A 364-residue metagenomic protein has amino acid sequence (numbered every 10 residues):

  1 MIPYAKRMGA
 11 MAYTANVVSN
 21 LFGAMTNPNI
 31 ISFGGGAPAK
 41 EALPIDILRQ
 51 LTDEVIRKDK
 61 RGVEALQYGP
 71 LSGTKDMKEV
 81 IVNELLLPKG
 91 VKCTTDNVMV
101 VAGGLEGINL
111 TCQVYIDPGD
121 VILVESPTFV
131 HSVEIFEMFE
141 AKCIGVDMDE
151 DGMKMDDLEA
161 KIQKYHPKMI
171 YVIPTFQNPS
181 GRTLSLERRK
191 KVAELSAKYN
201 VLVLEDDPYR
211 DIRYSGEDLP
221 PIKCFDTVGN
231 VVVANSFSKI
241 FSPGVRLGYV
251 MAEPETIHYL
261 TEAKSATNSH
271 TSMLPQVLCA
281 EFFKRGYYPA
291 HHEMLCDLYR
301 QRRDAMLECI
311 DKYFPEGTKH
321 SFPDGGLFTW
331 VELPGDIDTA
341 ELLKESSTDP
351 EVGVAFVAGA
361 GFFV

Functional and structural regions predicted by a protein language model:
A10-A102, K284, A355: N-terminal small-domain helix-loop-helix segment of the aminotransferase-like
G36-K40, L105, F129, T175-Q177 (+6 more regions): Short, solvent-exposed loop/turn segments at secondary-structure junctions
R57-N200, L204, R210-V228, Y299: Conserved core of the PLP fold type I
T95, Y313, F322-G326: Short Gly/Ser/Thr- and Asp/Glu-enriched loop/turn motifs at secondary-structure junctions
C224-D297: Conserved core segment of the aminotransferase class I/II
D297-L307, K319-L333, T339-L342: Conserved glycine-rich beta-strand-loop-beta hairpin in the small C-terminal domain of fold type I
V331-V364: Conserved C-terminal alpha-helix-loop-beta "cap" of PLP-dependent enzymes that closes/shapes the active-site mouth
